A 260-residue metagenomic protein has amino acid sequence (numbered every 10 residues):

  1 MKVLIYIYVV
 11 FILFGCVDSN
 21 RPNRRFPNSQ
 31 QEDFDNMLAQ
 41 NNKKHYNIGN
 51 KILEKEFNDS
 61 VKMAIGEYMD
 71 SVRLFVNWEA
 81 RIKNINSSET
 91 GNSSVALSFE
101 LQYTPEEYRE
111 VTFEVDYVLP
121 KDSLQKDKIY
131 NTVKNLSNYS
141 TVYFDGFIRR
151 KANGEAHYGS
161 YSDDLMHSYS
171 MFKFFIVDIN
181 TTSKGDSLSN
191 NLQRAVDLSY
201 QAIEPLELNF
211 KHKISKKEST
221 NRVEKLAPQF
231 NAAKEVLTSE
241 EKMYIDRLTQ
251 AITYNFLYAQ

Functional and structural regions predicted by a protein language model:
M1-I5: Positively charged n-region of N-terminal signal peptides that target proteins for export
L13-G15: C-terminal motif of bacterial Sec signal peptides marking the signal peptidase cleavage site
D18-Q260: OB-fold and OB-like single-stranded nucleic-acid-recognition modules and their adjacent interaction interfaces
